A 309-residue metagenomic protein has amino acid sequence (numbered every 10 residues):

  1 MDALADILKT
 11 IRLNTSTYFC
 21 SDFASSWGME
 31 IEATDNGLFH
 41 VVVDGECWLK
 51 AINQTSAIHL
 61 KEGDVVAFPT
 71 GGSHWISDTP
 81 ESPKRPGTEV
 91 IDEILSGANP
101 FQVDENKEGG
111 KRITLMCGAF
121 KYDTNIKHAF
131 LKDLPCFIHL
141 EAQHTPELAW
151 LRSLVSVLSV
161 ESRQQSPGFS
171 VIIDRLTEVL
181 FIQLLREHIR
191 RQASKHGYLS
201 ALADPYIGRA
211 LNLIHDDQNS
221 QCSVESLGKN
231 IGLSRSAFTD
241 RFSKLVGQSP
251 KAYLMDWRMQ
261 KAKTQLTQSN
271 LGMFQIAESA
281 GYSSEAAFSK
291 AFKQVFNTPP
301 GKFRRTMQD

Functional and structural regions predicted by a protein language model:
M1-V65, G71-N106: Generic protein-terminus/edge-of-domain signal
D6-L8, S73-V157: A hydrophobic/aromatic-rich effector-binding and dimerization subdomain of bacterial HTH-type transcriptional regulators
N14, L38-V41, W150, L154 (+1 more regions): Amphipathic, well-ordered alpha-helical segments in soluble domains
H74, D78-P80, I126, L184 (+3 more regions): Short amphipathic alpha-helical interaction/hinge segments
L115, V155-L158, T177, F181-L185 (+1 more regions): Hydrophobic alpha-helical core bundles mediating ligand binding, dimerization, or RNAP-core interactions
F137-A149, S162-T177, F181-S220, E225-I231 (+1 more regions): Short, Lys/Arg-enriched, Trp-marked, Pro/Gly-tolerant hinge/linker segments that flank
R209-D216, S220-S234, D240-K290, T298 (+1 more regions): Terminal helix-turn-helix DNA-binding modules in bacterial transcription factors
